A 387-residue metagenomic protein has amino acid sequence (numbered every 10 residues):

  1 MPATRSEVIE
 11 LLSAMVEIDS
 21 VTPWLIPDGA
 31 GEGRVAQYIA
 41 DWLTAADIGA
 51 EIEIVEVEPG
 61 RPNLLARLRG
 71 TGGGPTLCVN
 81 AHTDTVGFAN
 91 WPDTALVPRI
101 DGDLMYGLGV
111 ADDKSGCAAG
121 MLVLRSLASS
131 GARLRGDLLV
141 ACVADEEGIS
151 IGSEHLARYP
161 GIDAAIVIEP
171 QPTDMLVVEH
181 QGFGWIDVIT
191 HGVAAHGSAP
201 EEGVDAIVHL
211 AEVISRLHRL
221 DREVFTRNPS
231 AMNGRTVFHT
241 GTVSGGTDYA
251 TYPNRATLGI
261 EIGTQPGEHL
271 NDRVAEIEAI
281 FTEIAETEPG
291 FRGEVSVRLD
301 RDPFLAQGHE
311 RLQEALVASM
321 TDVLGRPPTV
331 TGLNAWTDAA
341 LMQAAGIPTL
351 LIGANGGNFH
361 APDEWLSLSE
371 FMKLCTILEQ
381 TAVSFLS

Functional and structural regions predicted by a protein language model:
P2-A3, R34, E53, V178-E179 (+1 more regions): Metal-dependent amide/peptide-bond hydrolase catalytic core, centered on the "pita-bread" metallohydrolase fold
P2-L108, S129-L134, F385: Acidic/His- and Gly-rich active-site-bordering loop/insert found across diverse amide/peptide-bond hydrolases
N80-A81, A141-V143, I166-E169, I189-H191 (+1 more regions): Short beta-strand segments
W91, D101-D103, V123-L139, L217-R227 (+1 more regions): Phosphate-handling active-site elements
D103-A119, H196: Glycine/serine-rich anion-binding loops at beta->alpha junctions that coordinate negatively charged ligand groups
D113-W185, L386-S387: Acidic/histidine-rich catalytic neighborhood of metal-dependent amide-processing enzymes
